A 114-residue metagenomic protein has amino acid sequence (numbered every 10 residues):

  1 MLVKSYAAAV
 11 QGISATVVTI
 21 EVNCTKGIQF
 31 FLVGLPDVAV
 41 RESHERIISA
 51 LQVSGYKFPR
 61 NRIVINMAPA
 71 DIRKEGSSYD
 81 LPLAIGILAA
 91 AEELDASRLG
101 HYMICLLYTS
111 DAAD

Functional and structural regions predicted by a protein language model:
M1-C105: Conserved P-loop NTPase/AAA+ ATPase motor core
Y108-D114: Conserved small/polar residues in nucleotide/adenosyl-binding loops
